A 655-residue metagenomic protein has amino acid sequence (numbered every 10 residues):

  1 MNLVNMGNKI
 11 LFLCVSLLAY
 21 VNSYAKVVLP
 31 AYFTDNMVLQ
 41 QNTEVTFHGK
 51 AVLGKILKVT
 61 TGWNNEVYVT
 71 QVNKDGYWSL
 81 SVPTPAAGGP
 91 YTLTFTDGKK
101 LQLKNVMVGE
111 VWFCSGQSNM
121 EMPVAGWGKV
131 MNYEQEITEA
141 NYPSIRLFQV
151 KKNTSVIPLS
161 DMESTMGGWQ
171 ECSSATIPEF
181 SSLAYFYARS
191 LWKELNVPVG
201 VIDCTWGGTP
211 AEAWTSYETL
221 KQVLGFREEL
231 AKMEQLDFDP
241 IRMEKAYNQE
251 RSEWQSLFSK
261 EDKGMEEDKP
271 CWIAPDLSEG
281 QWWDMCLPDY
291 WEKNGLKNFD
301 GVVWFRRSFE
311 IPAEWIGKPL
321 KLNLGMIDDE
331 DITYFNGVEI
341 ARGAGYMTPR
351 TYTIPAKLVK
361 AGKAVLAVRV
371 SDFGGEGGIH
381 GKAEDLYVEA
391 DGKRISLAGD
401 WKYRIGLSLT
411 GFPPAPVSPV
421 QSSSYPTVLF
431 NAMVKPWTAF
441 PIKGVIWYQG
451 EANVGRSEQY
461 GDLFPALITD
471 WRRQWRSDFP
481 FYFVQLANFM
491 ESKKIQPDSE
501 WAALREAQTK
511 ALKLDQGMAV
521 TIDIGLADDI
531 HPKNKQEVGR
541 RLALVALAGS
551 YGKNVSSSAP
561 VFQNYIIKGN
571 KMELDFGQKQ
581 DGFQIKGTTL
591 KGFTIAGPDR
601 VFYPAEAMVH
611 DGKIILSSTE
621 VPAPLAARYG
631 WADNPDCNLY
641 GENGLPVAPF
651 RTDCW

Functional and structural regions predicted by a protein language model:
A25-L53, K104-C114, E121, C286-F299 (+3 more regions): Non-catalytic, glycine-rich low-complexity segments
K26, Y32-E110, G374-E376: Ser/Thr-rich low-complexity repeats and stalk/linker segments
N64-A87, M326, Y334-D385: Beta-strand-rich ligand-recognition modules
G88-G98, A367-V368, L625-W631: Short, aromatic- and glycine-rich surface loops/edge beta-strands on solvent-exposed regions
L101-E171, I202-Y290, K363-M433, W437-I442: An acidic-aromatic loop/edge-strand motif
K245-L287, L504-D575, K579-K591: Catalytic cores of secreted or luminal carbohydrate-active enzymes
W282, F309, W315-G337, L366-V368: Aromatic-lined ligand-binding clefts that engage carbohydrates, nucleic acids, or primary amines
K579-W655: C-terminal beta-sandwich/jelly-roll accessory domains of carbohydrate-active enzymes
